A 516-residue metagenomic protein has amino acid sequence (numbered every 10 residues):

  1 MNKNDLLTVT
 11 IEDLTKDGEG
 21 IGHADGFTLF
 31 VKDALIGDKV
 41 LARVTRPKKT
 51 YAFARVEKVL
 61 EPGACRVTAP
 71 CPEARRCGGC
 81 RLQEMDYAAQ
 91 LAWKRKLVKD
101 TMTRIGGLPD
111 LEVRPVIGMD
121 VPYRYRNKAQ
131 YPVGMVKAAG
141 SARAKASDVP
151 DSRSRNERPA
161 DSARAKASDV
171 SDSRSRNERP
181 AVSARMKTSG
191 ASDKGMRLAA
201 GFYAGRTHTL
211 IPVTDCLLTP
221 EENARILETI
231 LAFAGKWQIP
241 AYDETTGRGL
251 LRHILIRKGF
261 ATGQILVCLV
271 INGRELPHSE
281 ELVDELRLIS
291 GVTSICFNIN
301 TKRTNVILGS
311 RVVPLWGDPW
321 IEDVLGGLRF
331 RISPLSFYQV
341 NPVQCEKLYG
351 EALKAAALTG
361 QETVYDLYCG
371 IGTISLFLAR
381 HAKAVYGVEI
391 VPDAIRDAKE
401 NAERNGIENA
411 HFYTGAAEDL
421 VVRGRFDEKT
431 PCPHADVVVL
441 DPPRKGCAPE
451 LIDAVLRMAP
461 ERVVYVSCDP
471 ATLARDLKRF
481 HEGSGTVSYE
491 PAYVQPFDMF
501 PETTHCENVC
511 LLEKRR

Functional and structural regions predicted by a protein language model:
M1-E73, K194, H411-F412: Terminal RNA-binding accessory module
N2-D5, K16, R274, H278-R516: Rossmann-like S-adenosyl-L-methionine
G20-D25, G201-A204, V270, A398: Short, acidic/hydrophobic/Gly-rich beta-strand patch recurrent on exposed beta strands that often constitutes part
L41-R43, Q130, Y365: Hydrophobic beta-strand signal
E57-A69, R75-G140, S192-P240, L276: Extended interfacial segments that mediate partner engagement and assembly in macromolecular machines
R114-P122, E244-T245, L251-R257, Q495-M499: Short, solvent-exposed loop/turn elements at beta->coil junctions and helix N-caps that rim active or binding pockets
S141-S192: Long, intrinsically disordered low-complexity tandem-repeat segments
P212, I256, G263-N272, R329-S333 (+1 more regions): Short, aliphatic-rich beta-strand segments
